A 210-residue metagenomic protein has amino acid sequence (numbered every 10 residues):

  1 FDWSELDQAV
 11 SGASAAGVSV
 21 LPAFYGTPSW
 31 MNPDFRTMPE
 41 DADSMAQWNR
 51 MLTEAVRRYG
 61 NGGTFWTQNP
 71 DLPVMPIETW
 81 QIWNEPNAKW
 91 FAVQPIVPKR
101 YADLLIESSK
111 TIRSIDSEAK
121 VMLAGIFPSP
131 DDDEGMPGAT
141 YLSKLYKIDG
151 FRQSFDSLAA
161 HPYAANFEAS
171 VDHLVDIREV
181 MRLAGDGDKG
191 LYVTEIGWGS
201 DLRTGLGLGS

Functional and structural regions predicted by a protein language model:
F1-I82, N87-V93: N-terminal substrate-binding region of glycoside hydrolase catalytic domains
N49, T53-E78, I96-S210: Noncatalytic carbohydrate-binding groove/subsite architecture in carbohydrate-active enzymes
